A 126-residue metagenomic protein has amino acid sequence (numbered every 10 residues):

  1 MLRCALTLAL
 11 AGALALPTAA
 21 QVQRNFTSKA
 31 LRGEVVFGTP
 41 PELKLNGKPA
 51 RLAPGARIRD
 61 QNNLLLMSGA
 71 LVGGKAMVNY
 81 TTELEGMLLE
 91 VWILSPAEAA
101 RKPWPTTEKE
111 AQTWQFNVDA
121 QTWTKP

Functional and structural regions predicted by a protein language model:
L2-A5, P17-L45, N63-P126: Short, flexible, surface-exposed loop segments at domain boundaries
L10-L14, T18: Hydrophobic core
A50-L66: Beta-strand/loop nucleic-acid-binding surfaces
